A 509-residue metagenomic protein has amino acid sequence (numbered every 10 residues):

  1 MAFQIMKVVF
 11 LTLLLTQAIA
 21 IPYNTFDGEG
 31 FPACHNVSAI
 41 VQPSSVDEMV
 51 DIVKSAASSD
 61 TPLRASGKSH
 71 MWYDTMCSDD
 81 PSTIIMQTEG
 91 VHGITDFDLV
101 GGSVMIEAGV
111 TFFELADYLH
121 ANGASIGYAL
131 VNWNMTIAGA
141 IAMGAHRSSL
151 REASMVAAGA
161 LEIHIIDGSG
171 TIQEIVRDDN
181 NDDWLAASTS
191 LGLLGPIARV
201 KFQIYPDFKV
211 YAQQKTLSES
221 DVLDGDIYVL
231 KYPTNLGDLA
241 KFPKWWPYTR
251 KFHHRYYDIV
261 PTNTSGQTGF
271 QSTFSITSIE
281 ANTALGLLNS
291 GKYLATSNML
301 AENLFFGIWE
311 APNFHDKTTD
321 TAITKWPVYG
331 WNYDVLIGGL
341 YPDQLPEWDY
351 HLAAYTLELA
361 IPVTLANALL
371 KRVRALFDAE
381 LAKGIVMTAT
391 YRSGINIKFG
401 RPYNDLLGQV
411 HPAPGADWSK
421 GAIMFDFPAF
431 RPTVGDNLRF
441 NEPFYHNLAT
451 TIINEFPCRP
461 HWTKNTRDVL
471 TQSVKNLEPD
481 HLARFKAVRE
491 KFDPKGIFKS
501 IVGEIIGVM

Functional and structural regions predicted by a protein language model:
Q4-A20: Cleavable N-terminal signal peptides of Sec/SRP-targeted secreted and luminal proteins
I21-G30: N-terminal regions that are enriched for targeting/export leaders and immediately downstream pro/stem segments
P32-L130, G144-H146: Glycine-rich N-terminal segment of FAD-binding domains in flavoprotein oxidoreductases, spanning the beta-loop-helix
R64-G67, H254-V260, G384-L406, R459-T466: A short glycine-rich, hydrophobically flanked beta-strand micro-motif that places a catalytic Asp/Glu for divalent metal
Y73-G93, R147-G170, P196-Q203: Structural signature of FAD isoalloxazine-binding scaffolds in flavoprotein oxidoreductases
A142, L161-A375, Y391, F399: C-terminal substrate-binding/cap subdomain adjacent to the FAD-binding core in PCMH-type and related FAD-linked
P342-P346, Y355, F444-H446, T450-M509: Activity-critical C-terminal alpha-helical subdomain
V363-V373, F377, K383-T388, P432-F444 (+1 more regions): Extended C-terminal subregions enriched in glycine
